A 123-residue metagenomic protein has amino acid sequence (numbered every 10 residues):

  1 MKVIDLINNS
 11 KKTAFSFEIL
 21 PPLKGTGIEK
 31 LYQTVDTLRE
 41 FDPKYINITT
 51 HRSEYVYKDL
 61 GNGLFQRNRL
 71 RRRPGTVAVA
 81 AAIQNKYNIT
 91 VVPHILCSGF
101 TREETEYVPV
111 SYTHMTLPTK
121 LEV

Functional and structural regions predicted by a protein language model:
M1-S16: N-terminal amphipathic alpha-helix/helix-capping segment at the start of soluble metabolic enzymes
N8, D36-E40, A78-Y87, P109-S111: Acidic (Asp/Glu)-rich catalytic clusters
F15-I19, I46-I48, V91-I95: Hydrophobic faces of well-ordered beta-strands that scaffold small-molecule active sites in alpha/beta enzyme cores
I19-L23, T50-E54, C97-F100: Active-site-proximal loop/turn and secondary-structure-junction residues that shape catalytic pockets, frequently
T26-K30, C97-V110: Glycine-rich anion/phosphate-binding loops
Y45-P74: Glycine-rich, proline-tolerant flexible connector loops at the mouths of alpha/beta enzymes
L64-V92: Alpha-helix-loop-beta-strand connector modules within alpha/beta enzyme cores
T113-T119: Conserved small/polar residues in nucleotide/adenosyl-binding loops
